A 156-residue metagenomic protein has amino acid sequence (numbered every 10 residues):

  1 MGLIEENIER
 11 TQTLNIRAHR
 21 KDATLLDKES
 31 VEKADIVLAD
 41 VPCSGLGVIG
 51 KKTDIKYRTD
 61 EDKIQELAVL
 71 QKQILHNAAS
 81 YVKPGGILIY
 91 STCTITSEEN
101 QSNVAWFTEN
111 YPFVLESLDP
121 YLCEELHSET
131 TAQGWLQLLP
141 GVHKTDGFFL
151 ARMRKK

Functional and structural regions predicted by a protein language model:
M1-K156: S-adenosylmethionine
